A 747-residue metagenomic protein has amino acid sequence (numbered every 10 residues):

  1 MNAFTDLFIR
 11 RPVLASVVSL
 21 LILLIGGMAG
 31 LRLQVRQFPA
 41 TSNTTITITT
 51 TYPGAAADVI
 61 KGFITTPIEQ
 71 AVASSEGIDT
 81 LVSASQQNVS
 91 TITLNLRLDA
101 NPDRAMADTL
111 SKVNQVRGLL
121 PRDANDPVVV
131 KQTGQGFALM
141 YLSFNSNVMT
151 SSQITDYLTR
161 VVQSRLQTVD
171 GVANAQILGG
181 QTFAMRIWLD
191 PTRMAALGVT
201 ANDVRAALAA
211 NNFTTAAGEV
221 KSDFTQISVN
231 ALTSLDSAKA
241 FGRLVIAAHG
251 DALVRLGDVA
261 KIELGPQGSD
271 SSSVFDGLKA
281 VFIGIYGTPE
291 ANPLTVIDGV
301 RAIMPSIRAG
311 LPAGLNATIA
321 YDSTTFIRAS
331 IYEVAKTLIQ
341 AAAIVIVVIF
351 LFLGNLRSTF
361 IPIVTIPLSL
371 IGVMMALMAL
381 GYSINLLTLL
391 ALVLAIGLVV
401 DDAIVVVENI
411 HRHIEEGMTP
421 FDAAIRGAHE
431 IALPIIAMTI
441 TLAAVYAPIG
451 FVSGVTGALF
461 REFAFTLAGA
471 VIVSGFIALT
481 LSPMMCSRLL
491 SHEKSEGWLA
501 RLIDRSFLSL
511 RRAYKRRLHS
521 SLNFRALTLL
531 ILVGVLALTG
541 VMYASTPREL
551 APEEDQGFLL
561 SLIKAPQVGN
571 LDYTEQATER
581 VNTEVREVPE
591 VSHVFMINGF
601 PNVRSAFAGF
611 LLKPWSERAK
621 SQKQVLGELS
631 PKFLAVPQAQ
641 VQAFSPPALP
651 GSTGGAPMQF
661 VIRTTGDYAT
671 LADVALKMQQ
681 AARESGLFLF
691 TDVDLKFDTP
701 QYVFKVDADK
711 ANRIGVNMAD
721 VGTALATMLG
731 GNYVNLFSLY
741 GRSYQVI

Functional and structural regions predicted by a protein language model:
M1-A343, I384, A458, A639 (+3 more regions): Membrane-proximal extracytoplasmic
M1-V35, I431, L499-L550, F610 (+2 more regions): Signature of alpha-helical transmembrane segments and their immediate interfacial
L14-V18, A335-I344, T365, S369 (+4 more regions): Hydrophobic alpha-helical transmembrane segments of multipass membrane transporters and ion channels, focusing on
I25-R32, R36-Q37, A343-R412, T419 (+2 more regions): Hydrophobic transmembrane alpha-helices and their membrane-interface caps in long multi-pass transport proteins
A29, G268, S323, F360 (+4 more regions): C-terminal transmembrane helical bundles of large multi-pass transporters and their helix-start/helix-kink determinants
A320, I327, I331, V407 (+2 more regions): Helix-loop junctions and hydrophobic alpha-helical segments within the transmembrane domains of large membrane
V347-F352, G372-L387, I436-S487, G540 (+1 more regions): Hydrophobic, glycine/alanine-rich multi-pass transmembrane helices and their short helix-loop junctions in large
L532-K632, A656, K677, A708: Juxtamembrane segments of multi-pass membrane proteins
